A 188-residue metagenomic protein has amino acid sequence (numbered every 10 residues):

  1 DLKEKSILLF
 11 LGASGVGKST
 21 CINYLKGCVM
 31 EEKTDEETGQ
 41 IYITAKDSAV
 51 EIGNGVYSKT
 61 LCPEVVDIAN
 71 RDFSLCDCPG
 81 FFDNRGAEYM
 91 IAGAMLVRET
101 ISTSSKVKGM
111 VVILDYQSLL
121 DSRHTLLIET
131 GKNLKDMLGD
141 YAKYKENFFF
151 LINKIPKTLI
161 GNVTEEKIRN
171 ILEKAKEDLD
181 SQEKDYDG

Functional and structural regions predicted by a protein language model:
D1-C76: Conserved G1/Walker A P-loop phosphate-binding module
L25, P79, I155: Anionic group-transfer/hydrolysis microenvironments
T38-K46, E177-G188: Short mixed-charge
I68-N70, G86-D185: Conserved C-terminal guanine-recognition region of P-loop GTPase G domains, centered on the G4
C78-R85: Short acidic, Gly/Ser-rich segments with clustered Asp/Glu that frequently serve as metal-coordination loops in enzyme
